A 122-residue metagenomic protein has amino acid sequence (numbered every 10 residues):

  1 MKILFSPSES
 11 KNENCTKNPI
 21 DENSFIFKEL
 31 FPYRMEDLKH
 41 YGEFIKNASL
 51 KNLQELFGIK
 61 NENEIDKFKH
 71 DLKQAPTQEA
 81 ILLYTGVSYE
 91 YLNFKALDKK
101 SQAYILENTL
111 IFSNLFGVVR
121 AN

Functional and structural regions predicted by a protein language model:
M1-N122: Peripheral peptide segments
